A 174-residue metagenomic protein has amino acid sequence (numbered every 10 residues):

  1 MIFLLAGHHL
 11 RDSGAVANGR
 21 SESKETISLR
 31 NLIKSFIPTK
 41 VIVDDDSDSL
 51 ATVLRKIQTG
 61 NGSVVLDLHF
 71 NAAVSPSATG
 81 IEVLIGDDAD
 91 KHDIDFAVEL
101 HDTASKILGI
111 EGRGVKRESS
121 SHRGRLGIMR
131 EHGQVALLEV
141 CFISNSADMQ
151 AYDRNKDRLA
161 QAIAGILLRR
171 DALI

Functional and structural regions predicted by a protein language model:
I2-I81, G86-D95: Catalytic-core regions of hydrolytic enzymes
F3-L5, H9, G60, V65-V74 (+1 more regions): Active-site-adjacent mobile loop/cap segments within catalytic or ligand-binding domains
A17, K56, F96-V98, Q150-D153 (+1 more regions): Surface-exposed beta-strand edges and their flanking turn/coil or helix-capping segments
N31-P38, T59, H101-G109, A164 (+1 more regions): Sec-exported extracytoplasmic/periplasmic mature domains
P38-T39, G112, H132-Q134: A generic structural signal for alpha->beta connector loops
V43-S47, S105-R113, G124: Noncatalytic linker/hinge segments flanking ATPase motor cores
H92-S119: Active-site-adjacent substrate-binding region of metalloamidase/peptidase-like peptide-processing proteins
